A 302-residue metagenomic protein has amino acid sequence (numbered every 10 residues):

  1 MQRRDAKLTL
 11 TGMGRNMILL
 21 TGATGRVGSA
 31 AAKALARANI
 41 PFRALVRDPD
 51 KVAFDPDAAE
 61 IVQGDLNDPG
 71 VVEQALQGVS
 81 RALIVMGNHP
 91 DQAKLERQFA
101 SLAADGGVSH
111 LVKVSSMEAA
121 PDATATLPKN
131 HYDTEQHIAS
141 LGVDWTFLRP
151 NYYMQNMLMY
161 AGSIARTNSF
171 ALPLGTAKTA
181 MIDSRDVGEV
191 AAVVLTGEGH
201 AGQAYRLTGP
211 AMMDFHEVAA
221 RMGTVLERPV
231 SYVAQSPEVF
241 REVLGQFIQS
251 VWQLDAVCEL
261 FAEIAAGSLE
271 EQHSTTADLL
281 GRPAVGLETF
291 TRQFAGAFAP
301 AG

Functional and structural regions predicted by a protein language model:
M1-R15: N-terminal amphipathic/basic-hydrophobic helices that include classical n-h-c signal peptides and signal-anchor
L8-G12, E238-G302: A hydrophobic C-terminal alpha-helical subdomain
M13-P56, N67-V79, N88-H110, M117-S231 (+5 more regions): Oxidoreductase cofactor-interface core, primarily capturing Rossmann-like NAD(P)-dependent enzymes
E60-Q63: Conserved SAM-binding strand-loop segment of SAM-dependent methyltransferases
V114-S116, F294: Short, conserved active-site loops that position catalytic residues or coordinate cofactors/metal ions across diverse
